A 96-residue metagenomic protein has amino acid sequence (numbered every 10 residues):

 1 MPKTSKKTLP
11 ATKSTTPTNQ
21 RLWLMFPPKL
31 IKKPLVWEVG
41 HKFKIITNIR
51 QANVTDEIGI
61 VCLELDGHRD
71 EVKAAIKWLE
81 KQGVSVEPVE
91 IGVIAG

Functional and structural regions predicted by a protein language model:
P2-G59, E64-G96: Long, contiguous binding/interaction regions
